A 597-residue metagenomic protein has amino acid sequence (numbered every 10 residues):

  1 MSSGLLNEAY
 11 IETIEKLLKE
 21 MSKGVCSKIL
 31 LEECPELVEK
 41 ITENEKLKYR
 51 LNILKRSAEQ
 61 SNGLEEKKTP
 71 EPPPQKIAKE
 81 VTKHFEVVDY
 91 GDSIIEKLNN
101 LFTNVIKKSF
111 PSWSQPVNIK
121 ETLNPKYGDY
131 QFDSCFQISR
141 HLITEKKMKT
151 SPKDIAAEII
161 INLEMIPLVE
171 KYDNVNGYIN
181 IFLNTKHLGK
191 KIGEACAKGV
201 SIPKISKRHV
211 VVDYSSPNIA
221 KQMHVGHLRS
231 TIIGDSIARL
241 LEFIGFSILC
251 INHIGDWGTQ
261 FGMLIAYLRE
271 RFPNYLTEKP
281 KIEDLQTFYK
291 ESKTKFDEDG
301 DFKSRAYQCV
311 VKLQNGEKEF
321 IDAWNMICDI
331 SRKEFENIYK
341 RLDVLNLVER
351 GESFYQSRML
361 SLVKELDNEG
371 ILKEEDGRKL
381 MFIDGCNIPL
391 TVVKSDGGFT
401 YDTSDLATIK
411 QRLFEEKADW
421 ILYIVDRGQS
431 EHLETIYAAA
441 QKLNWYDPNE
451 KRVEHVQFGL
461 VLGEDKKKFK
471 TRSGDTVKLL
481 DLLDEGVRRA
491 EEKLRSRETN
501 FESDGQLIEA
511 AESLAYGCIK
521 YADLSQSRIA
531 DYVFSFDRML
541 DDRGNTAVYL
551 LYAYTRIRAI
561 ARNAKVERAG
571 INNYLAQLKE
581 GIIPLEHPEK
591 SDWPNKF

Functional and structural regions predicted by a protein language model:
S2-L5, A9-I14, G24, K28-G189 (+2 more regions): Non-catalytic interaction-recognition regions
